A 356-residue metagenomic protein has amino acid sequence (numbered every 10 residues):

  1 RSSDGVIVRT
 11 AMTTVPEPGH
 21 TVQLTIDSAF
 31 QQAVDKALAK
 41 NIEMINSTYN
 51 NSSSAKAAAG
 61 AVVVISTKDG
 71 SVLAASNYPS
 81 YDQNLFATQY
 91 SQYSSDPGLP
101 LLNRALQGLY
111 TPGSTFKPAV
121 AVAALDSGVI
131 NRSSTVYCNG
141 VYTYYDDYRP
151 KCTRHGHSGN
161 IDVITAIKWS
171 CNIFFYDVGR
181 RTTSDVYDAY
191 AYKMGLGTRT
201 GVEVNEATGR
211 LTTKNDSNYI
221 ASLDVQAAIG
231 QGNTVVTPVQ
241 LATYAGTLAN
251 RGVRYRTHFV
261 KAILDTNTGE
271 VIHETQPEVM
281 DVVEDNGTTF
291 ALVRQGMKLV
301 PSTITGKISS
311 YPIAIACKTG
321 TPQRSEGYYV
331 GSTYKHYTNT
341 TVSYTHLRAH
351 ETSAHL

Functional and structural regions predicted by a protein language model:
S2-T14, I26, A55, G60-S114 (+1 more regions): Beta-lactam-recognizing serine transpeptidase/beta-lactamase-like catalytic domain environment
R9-S53, A58-G60: Conserved, well-ordered alpha-helix/loop/beta-strand core segments that scaffold catalytic motifs
A33, V186, H355: Phosphate- and divalent-cation-binding pockets in alpha/beta enzyme and binding domains that engage nucleotide-derived
H346, S353-L356: Single conserved hydrophobic/aromatic residue that forms the stacking wall/gate of nucleotide- or nucleobase-binding
